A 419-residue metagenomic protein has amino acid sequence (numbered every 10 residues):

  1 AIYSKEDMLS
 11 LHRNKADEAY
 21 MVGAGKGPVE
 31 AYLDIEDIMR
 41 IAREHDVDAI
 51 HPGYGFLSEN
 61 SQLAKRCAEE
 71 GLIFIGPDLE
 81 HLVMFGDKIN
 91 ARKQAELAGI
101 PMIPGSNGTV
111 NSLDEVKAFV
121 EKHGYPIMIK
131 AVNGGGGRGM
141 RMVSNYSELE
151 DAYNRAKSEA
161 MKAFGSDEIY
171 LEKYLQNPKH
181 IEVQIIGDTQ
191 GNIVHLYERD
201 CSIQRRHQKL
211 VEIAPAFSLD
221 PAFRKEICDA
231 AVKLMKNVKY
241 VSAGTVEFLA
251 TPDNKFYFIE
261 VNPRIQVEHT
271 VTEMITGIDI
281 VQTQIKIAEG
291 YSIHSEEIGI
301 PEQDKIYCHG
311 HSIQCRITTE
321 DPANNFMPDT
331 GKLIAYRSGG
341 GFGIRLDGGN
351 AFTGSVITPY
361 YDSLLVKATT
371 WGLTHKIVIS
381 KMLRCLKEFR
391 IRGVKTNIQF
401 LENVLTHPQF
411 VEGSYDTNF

Functional and structural regions predicted by a protein language model:
A1-L97, V110-A118: ATP-binding N-terminal substructure of ATP-dependent carboxylate-amine bond-forming enzymes
K5, G25, E80, G108-N111 (+4 more regions): Short, solvent-exposed coil/turn elements at secondary-structure transition points
D7, K26-V29, Y54, S58 (+8 more regions): Alpha-helix capping and helix-loop boundary segments enriched in small/acidic/polar residues
A19-Y20, L33, R43-H45, A68 (+5 more regions): ATP-dependent carboxylate activation and anion-phosphoryl transfer catalytic cores that bind Mg-ATP to form
A49-P52, I103-G105, M142, Y170-E172: Short catalytic-loop micro-motif centered on adjacent basic/acidic residues
Q94, P101-P104: Long, solvent-exposed N-terminal ectodomains/accessory regions that are displayed to the extracellular/lumenal milieu
F119-M128: Acidic/histidine-enriched active-site and ligand-binding environments that engage anionic O-linkages
A131: N-terminal nucleotide-binding beta1-loop-alpha1 segment
